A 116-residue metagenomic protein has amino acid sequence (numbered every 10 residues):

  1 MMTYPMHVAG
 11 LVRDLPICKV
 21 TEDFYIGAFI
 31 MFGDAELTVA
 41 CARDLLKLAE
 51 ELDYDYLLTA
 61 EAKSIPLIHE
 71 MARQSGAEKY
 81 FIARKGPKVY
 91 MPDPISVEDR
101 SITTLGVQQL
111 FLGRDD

Functional and structural regions predicted by a protein language model:
M1-D116: PRPP-associated nucleotide enzymes
